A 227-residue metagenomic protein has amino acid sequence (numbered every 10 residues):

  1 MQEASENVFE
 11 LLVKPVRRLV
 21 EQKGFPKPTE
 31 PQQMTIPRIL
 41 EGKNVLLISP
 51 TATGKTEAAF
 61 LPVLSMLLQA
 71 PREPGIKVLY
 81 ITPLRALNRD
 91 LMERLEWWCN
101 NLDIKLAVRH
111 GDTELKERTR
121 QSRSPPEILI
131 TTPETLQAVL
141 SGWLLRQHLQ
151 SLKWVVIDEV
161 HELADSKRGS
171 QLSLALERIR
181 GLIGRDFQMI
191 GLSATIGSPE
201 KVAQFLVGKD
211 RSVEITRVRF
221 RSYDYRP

Functional and structural regions predicted by a protein language model:
M1-E10: Compact, charge-rich alpha-helical regulatory domains located at protein termini
R17-L19, K23-P227: Conserved P-loop/Walker A NTP-binding site and adjacent catalytic elements of P-loop NTPases
